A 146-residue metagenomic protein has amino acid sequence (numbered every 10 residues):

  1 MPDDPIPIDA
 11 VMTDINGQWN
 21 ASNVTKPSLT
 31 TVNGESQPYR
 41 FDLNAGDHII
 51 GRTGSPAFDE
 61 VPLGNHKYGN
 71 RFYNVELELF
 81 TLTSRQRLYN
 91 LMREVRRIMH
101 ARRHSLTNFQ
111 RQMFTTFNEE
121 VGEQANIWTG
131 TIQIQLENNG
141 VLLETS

Functional and structural regions predicted by a protein language model:
M1-G64, Q86, S146: Small/polar-rich, solvent-exposed N-terminal microdomains that initiate assembly or binding
D4, L88, E123-I127: Short capping loops/turns at secondary-structure boundaries
V11, I15, W19, I49-G51 (+4 more regions): Hydrophobic beta-strand residues in large extracellular and virion-surface proteins
F41, N65-G69, G122-Q124: Generic marker of residues within folded, mature protein domains
D42-N44, N70, T107, I127: A generic structural signal for short, non-catalytic loop/turn and secondary-structure boundary residues
P62-F72, F80-R102: Extracellular/virion structural assembly segments
K67-T83, N126-G140: Oligomerization/assembly interface segments of phage tail-like spikes and tubes
R93-S146: Acidic-leaning, charged glycine-interspersed low-complexity segments
